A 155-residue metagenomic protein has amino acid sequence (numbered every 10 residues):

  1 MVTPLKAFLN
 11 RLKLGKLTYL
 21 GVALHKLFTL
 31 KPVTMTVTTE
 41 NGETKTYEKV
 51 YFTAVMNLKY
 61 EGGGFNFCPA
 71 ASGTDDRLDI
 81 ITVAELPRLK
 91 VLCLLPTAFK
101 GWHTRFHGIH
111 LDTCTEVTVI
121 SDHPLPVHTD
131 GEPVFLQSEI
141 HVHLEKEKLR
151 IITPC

Functional and structural regions predicted by a protein language model:
M1-C155: Long C-terminal subdomains/extensions of small-metabolite kinases
